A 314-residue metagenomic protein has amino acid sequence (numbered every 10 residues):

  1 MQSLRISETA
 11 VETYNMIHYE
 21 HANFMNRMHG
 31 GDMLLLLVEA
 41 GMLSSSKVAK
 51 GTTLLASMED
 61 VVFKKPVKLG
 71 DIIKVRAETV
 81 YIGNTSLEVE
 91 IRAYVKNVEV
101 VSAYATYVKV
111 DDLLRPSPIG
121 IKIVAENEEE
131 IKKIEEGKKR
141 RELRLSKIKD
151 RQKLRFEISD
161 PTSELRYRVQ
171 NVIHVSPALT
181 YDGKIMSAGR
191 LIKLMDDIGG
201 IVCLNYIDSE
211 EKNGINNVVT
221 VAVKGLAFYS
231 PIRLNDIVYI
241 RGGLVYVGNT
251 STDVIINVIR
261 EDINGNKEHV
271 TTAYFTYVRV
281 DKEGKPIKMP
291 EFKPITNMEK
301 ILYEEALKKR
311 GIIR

Functional and structural regions predicted by a protein language model:
M1, T52, I158, N216-N217 (+1 more regions): Short, positively charged
M1-H29, R141-L194, I198-D208, I312-R314: Catalytic strand-loop segment that frames the active site of acyl-thioester-processing enzymes
Q2, S7-T13, K68-L69, V80-K147 (+2 more regions): HotDog/MaoC-like acyl-thioester-processing domains
L4, E20-A22, R27, V61 (+5 more regions): Flexible, active-site-adjacent loop/turn segments at secondary-structure boundaries
R5-E8, M28, G41-E88, V98-Y104 (+4 more regions): Hydrophobic beta-strand-centered segment that forms part of the acyl-chain substrate-binding groove
Y14-H18, V62, T106, V172-H174 (+2 more regions): Generic structural detector for well-ordered beta-strands
L37: Short catalytic helix/loop segments, enriched in acidic residues and glycine and frequently bearing histidine
